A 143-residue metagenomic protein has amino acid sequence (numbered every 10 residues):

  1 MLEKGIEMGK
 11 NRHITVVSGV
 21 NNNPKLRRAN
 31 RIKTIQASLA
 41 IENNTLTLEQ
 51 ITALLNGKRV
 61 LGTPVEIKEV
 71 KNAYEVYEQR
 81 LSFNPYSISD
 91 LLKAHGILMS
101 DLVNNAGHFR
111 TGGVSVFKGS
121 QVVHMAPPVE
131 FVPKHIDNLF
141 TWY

Functional and structural regions predicted by a protein language model:
M1-Y143: FIC/Doc superfamily catalytic core
